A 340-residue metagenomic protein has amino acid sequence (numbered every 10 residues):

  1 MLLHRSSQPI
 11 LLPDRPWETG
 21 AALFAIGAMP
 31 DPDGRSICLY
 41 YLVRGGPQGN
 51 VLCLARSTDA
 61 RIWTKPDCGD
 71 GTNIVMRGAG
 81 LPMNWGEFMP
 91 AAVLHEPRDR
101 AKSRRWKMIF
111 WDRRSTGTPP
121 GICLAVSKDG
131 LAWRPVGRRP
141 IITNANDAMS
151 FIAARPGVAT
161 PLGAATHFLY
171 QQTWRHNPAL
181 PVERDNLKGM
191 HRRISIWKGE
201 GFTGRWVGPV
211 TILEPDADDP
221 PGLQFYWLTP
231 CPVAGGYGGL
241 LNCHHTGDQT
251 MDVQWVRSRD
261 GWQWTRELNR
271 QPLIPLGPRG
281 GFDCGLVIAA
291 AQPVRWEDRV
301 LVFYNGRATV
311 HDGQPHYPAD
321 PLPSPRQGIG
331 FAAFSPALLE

Functional and structural regions predicted by a protein language model:
M1-E340: Carbohydrate-active catalytic/glycan-binding domains of CAZyme proteins, especially the secreted or lumenal ectodomains
